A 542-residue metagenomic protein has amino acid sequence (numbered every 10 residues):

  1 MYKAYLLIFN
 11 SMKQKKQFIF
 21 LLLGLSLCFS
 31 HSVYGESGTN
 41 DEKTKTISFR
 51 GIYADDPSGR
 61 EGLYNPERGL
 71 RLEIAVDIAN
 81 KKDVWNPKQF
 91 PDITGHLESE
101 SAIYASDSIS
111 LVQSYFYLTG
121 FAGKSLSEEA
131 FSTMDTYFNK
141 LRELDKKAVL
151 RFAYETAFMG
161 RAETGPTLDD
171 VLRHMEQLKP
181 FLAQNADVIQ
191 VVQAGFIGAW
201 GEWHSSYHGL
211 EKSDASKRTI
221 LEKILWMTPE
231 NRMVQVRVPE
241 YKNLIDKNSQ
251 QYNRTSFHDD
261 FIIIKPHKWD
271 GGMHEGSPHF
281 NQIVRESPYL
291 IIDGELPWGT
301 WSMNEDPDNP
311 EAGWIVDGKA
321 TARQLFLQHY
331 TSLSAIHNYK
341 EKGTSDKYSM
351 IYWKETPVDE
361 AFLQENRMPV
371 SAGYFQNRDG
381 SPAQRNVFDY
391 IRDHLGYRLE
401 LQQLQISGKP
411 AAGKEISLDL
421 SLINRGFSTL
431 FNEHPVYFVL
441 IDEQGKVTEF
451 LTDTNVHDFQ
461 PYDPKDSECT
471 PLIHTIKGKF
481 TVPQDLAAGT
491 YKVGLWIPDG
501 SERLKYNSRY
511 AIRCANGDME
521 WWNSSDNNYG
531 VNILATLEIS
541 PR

Functional and structural regions predicted by a protein language model:
L21-C28: Bacterial N-terminal signal peptides
G38-A105: Boundary/entry segment of secreted carbohydrate-active catalytic domains
L97-Y154: Aromatic-lined substrate-binding rim segments of carbohydrate-active enzymes
A130-R142, G165-V191, S216-M227: An active-site-proximal structural segment forming one wall of the substrate-binding cleft that immediately precedes
V149-F158, L178-E211: Active-site groove signature of glycoside hydrolases
V191-G198, E202, S206-E360: Catalytic-core regions of glycoside hydrolase
F326-Q403: Catalytic cores of secreted or luminal carbohydrate-active enzymes
R385-R542: Extracellular/luminal regions of secreted and cell-surface proteins that mediate adhesion/ECM remodeling
